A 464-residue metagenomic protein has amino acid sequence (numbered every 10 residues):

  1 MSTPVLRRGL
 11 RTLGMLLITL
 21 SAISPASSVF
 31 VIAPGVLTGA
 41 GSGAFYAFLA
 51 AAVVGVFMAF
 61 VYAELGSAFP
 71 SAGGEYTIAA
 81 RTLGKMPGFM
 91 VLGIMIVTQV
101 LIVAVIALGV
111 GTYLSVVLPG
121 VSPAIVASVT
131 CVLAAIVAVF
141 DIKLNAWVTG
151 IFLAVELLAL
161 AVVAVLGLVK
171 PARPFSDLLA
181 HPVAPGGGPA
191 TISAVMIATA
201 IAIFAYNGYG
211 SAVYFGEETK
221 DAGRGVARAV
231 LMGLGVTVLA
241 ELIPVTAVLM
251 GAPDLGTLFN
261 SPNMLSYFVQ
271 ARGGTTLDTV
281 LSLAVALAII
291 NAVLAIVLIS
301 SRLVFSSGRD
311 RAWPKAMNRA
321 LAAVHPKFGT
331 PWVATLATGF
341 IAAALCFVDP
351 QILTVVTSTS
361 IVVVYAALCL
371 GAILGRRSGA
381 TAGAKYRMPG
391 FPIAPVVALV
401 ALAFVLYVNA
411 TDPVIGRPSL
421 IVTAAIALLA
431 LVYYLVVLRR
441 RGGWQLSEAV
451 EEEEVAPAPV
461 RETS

Functional and structural regions predicted by a protein language model:
M1-A33, L37-G43, V56, F60 (+4 more regions): Membrane-interface "cap" regions at the ends of multi-pass membrane proteins
S2, T77-A80, A107-V126, A159 (+4 more regions): Helix-loop-helix connectors at the membrane interface of multi-pass transporters/channels
S2-L6, A44-F45, S122, I151-S282: Helix-loop-helix junctions that connect adjacent transmembrane segments in multi-pass membrane transporters
R7-T112, I203, G210-V213, E217 (+1 more regions): Transmembrane helix-boundary motif of multi-pass solute transporters/channels
L13, V148, A316, A320-T330 (+1 more regions): C-terminal membrane-solvent junction of multi-pass transporters and transport-like membrane proteins
T77-I78, G84, V116-V117, A229-L294 (+2 more regions): TM-loop-TM module centered on a large, flexible mid-protein loop between adjacent transmembrane helices in multi-pass
G111, P123-L179, N207, V230-L234 (+3 more regions): Membrane-interface loop-to-helix entry segments
V356, S360-I361, G390-S464: A generic transmembrane alpha-helix motif of multi-pass inner-membrane proteins
